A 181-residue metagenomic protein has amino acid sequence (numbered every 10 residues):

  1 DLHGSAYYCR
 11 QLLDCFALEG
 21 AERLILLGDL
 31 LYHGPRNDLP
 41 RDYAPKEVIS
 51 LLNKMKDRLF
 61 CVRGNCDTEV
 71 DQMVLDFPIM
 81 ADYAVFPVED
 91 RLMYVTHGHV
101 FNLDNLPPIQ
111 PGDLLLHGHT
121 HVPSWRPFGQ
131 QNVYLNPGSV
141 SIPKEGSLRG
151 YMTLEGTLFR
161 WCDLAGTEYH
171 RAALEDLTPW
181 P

Functional and structural regions predicted by a protein language model:
D1-G4, D29-L30, G64-D67, G98-V100 (+2 more regions): Active-site metal-binding loops of divalent metal-dependent hydrolases
G4-V88: Core catalytic region of metal-dependent phosphoesterases/phosphodiesterases, especially metallo-beta-lactamase-like
S5, H33, E89, F128 (+2 more regions): Surface-exposed loop/turn and secondary-structure junction residues enriched for glycine/proline
L13-A17, D76, L164, R171-A173 (+1 more regions): Catalytic phosphate/metal-binding cores of nucleic-acid and nucleotide-processing enzymes, i.e., regions that mediate
L24-L26, Y94, L115: Hydrophobic positions in the central parallel beta-sheet of the AAA+
P35-D38, D71-L75, A81, L106 (+4 more regions): Short, well-ordered secondary-structure micro-motifs
C61, Y94-V95: Short catalytic-loop micro-motif centered on adjacent basic/acidic residues
L92, H99-L164, H170: Conserved beta-sheet core of the metallophosphoesterase superfamily
